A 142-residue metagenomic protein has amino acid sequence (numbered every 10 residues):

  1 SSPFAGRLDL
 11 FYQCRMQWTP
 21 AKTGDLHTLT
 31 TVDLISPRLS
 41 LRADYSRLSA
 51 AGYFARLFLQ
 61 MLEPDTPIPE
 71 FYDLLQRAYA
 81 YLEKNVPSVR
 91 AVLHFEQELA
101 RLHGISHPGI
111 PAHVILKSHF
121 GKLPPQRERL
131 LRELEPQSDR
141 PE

Functional and structural regions predicted by a protein language model:
S1-E142: Non-catalytic alpha-helical scaffolds and adjoining flexible linkers that form interface surfaces for assembly
